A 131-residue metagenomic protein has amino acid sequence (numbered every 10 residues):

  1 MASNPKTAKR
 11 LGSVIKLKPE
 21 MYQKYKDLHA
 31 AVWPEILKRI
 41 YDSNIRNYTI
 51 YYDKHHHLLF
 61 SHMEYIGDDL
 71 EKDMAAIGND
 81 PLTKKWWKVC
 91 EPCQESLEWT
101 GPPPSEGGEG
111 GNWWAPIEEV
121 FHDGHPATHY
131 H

Functional and structural regions predicted by a protein language model:
M1-K6, H125-H131: Eukaryotic N-terminal low-complexity, Ser/Thr- and Lys/Arg-rich leader segments that predominantly function as
A8-R10, H56: A general secondary-structure signal for short beta-strands and their flanking turns/coil in non-transmembrane regions
R10-K16: Active-site-flanking beta-strand signature of metal-NTP-handling nucleotidyl enzymes and homologous cyclase-like
M21-R46: Short amphipathic alpha-helical segments
Y22, L59, L70-K72: Intrinsically disordered, low-complexity acidic/polar segments
L37-F60, E64-D68: Short, glycine- and small/hydrophobic-rich beta-strand elements in well-ordered beta-sheets
S43, Y65-W113: An amphipathic, aromatic/His-enriched active-site/gating alpha helix that lines ligand/cofactor pockets
E71-K72, I117-E118, T128: Terminal interaction module
